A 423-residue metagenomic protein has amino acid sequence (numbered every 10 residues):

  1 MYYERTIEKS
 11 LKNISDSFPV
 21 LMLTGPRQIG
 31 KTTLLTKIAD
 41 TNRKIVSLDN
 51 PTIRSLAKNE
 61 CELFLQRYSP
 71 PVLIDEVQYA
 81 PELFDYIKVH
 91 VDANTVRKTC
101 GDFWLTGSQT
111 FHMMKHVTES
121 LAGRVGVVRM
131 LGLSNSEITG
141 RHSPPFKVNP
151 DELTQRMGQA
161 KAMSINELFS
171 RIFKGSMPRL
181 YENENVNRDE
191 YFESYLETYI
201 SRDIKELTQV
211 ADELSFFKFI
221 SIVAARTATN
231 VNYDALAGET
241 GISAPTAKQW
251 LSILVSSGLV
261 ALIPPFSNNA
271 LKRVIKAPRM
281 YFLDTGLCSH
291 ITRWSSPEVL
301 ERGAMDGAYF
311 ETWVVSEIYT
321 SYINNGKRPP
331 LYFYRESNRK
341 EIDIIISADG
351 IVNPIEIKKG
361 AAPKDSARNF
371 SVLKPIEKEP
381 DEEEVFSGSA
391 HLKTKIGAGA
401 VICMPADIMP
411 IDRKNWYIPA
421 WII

Functional and structural regions predicted by a protein language model:
M1-K9, N13-Q28, T32-K44, L48 (+3 more regions): A cross-kingdom feature that marks ATP-driven nucleic-acid transaction machinery
R43-P71: Short glycine-rich substrate-engagement loop in P-loop NTPases that contacts/grips substrate
Y68-Y86: Conserved P-loop NTPase "ATPase switch" module shared by AAA+ and STAND
F84-L105, E119: Conserved catalytic/switch belt of AAA+ P-loop NTPases
L105-F111, H116, L131-L133, I402-A406: A short beta-strand-to-loop transition that corresponds to the Sensor-1 phosphate-sensing loop of AAA+ P-loop ATPases
F111-V127, R141-P144: Short regulatory helix/loop adjacent to the ATP-binding pocket of P-loop NTPases
G126-E137: Conserved AAA+ ATPase "SRH/arginine-finger" region at the nucleotide-binding site
N135-S136, G140-E317, I323, P329-Y332 (+1 more regions): Interdomain hinge/linker elements that couple catalytic modules in large macromolecular machines
